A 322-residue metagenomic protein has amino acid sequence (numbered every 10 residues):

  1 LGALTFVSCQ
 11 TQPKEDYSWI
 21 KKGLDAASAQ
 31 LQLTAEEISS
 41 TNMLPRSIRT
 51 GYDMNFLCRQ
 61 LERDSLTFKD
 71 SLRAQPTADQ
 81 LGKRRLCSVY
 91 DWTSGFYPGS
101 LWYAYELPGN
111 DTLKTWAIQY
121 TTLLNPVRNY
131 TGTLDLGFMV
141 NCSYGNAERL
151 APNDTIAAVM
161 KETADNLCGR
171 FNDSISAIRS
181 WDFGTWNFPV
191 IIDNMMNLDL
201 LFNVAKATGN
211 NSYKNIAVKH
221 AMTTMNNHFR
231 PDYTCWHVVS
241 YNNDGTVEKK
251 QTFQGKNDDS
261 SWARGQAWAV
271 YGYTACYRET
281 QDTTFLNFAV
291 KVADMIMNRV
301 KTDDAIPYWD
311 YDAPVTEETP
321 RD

Functional and structural regions predicted by a protein language model:
L1-E15: Bacterial Sec-dependent N-terminal signal peptides
Q12-D322: Glycan-recognition and catalytic cores of secretory/periplasmic carbohydrate-active enzymes
